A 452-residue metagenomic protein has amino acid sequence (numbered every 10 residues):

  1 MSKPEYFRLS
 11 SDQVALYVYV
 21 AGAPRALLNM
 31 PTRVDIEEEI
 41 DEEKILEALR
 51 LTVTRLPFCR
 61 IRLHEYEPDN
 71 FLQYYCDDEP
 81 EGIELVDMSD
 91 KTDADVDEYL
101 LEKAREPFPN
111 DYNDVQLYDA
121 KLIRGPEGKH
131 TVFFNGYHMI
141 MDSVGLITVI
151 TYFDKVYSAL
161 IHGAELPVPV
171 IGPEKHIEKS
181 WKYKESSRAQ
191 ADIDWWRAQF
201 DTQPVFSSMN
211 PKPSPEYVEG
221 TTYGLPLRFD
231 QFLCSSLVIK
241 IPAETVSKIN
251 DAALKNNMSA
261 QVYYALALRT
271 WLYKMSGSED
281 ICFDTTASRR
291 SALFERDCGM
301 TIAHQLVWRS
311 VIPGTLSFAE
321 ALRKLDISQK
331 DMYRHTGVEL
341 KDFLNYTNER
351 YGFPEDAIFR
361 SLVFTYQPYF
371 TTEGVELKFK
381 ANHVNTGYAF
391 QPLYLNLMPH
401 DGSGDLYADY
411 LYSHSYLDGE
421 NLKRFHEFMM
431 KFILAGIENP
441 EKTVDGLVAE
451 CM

Functional and structural regions predicted by a protein language model:
M1-G22, E47-K91, Q116, G172-L233: Short amphipathic alpha-helices and their capping loops
S2-E5, V20-M30, P57-F58, N70 (+8 more regions): His-Asp-centered acyl/peptidyl-transfer active-site segments
S2-P4, E38-T54, N70, Y74-D114 (+5 more regions): A short, small/polar-residue-rich loop/turn motif at beta-strand boundaries within alpha/beta enzyme cores
S2-R8, K121-G172, N421-A435: Active-site-proximal acidic secondary-structure segment that organizes catalysis
K3, I36-R60, F134-T151, Q231-G277 (+3 more regions): Acyl activation and transfer enzymes in specialized metabolism, enriched for ANL adenylate-forming modules
P4-V20, A94-L101, L146-I147, A191 (+3 more regions): AMP-binding/adenylate-forming domain of the ANL superfamily
A23-N29, C76-E79, P126, F133 (+3 more regions): Short, flexible turn/loop "capping" segments at secondary-structure junctions
L56, R60, I147-F153, E279-T286 (+2 more regions): Extended, hydrophobic beta-loop-alpha segments that form or line the acyl/peptidyl-thioester binding and transfer paths
